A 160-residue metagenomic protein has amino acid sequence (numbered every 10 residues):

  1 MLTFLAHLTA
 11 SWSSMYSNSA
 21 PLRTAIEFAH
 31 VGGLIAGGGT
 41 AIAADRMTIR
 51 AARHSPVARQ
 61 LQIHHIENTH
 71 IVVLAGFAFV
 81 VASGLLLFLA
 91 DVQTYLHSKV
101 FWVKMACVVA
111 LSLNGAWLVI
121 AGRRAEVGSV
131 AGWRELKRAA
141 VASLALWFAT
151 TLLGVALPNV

Functional and structural regions predicted by a protein language model:
M1-V160: Polytopic transmembrane helical bundles with strong interfacial aromatic enrichment
